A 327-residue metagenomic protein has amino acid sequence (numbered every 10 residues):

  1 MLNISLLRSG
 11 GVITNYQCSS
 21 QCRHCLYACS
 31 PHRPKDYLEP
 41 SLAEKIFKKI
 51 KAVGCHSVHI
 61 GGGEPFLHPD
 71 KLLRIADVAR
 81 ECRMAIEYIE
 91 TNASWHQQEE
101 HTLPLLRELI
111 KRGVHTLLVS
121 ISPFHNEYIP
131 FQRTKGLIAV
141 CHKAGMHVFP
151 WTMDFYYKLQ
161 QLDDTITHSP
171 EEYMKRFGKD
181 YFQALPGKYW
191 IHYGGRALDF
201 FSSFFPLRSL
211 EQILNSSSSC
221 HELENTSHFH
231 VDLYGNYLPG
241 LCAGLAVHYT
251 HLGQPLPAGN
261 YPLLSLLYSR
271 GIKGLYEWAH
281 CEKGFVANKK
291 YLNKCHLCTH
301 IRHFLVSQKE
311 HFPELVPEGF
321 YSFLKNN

Functional and structural regions predicted by a protein language model:
M1-T91, H96, E100-H101, N327: Conserved alpha-helical substructure of the radical SAM core
V12, Y16-S19, L214, K289-L292: Processing junctions and N-termini across compartments
C18, C22-C25, C220, G235 (+2 more regions): Short cysteine clusters
P31, E64, P123, G244 (+1 more regions): Flexible, active-site-proximal loop/turn residues at the rims of small-molecule/cofactor binding pockets and catalytic
R107-Y261, F285: Radical SAM enzyme [4Fe-4S]-AdoMet core and its adjacent flexible, acidic and glycine-rich loops/tails across
C242-N327: Flexible mid-to-C-terminal extensions adjoining Fe-S/redox cofactors in radical SAM and related proteins
